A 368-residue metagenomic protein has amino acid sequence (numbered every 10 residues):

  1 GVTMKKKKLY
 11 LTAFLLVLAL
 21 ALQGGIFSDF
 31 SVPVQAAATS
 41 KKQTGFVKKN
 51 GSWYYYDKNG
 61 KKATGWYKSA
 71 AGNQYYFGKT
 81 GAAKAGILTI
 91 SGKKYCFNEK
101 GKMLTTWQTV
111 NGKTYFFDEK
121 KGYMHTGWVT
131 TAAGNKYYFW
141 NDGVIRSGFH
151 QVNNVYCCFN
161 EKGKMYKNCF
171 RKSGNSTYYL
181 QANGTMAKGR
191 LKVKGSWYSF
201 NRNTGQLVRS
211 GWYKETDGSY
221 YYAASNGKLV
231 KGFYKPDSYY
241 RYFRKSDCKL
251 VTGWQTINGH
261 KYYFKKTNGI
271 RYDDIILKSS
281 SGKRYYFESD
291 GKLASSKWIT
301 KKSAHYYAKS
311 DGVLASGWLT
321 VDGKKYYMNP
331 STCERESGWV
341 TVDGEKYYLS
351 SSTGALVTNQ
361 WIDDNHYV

Functional and structural regions predicted by a protein language model:
G1, K5-V368: Extracellular adhesion/carbohydrate-binding repeat motifs centered on closely spaced tryptophans
